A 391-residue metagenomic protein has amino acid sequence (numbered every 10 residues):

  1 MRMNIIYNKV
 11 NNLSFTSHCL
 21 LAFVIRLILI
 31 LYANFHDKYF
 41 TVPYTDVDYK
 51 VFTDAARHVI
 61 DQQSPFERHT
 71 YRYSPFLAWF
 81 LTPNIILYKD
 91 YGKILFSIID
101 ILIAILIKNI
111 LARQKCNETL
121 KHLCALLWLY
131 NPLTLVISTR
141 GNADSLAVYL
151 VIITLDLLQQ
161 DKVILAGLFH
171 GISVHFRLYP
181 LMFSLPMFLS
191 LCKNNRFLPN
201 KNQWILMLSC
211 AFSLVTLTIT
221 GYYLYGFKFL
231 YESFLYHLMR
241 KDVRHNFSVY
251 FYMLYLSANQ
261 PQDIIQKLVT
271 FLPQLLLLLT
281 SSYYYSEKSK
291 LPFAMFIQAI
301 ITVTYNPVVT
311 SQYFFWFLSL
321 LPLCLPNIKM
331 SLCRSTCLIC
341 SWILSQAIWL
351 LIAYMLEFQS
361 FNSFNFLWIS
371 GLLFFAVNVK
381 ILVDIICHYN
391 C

Functional and structural regions predicted by a protein language model:
R2-S233, D263-C391: Multi-pass membrane glycosyltransferase architecture that uses lipid-linked
P75-T82, V243-Q262: Juxtamembrane membrane-water interface segments that cap and precede transmembrane helices
